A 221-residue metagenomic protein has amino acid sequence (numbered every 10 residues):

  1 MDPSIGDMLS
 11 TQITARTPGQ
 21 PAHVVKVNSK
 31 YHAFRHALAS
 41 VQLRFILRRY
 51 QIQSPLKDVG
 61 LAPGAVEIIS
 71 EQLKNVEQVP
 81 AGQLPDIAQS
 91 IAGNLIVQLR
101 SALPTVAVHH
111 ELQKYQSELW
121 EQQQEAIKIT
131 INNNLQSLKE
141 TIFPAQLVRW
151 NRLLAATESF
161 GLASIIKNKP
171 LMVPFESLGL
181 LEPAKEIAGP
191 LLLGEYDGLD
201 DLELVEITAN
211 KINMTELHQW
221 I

Functional and structural regions predicted by a protein language model:
M1-G19, H23, V27, N94: Auxiliary, metal-adjacent structural segments of Zn-dependent hydrolase domains
I5, I13, A65, I69 (+5 more regions): Extended hydrophobic/Leu-rich segments
K26-L47: Short alpha-helix carrying the canonical HExxH Zn2+-binding catalytic motif
A33, A37, S90-I91, L95-H110: Elongated alpha-helical scaffolds
R44-G93: Post-HEXXH active-site segment of zinc metalloproteases
Q51, G60, K74-Q78, V97 (+3 more regions): Short, flexible coil/linker elements and helix-boundary hinge sites characteristic of intrinsically disordered
A107-I221: Pan-zinc metallopeptidase signature
